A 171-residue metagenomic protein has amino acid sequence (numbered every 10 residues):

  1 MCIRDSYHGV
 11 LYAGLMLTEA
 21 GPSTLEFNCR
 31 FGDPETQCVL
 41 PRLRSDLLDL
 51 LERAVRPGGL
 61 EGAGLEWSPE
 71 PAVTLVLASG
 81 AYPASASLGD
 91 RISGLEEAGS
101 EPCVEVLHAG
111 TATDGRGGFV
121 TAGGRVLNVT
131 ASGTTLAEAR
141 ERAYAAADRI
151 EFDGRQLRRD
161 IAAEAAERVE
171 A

Functional and structural regions predicted by a protein language model:
R4-L11, N28-C103, L107, D114: Active-site "cap" helix and flanking loop/linker of ATP-utilizing ligase/carboxylase catalytic domains
G14: Short, surface-exposed charged micro-motifs
L17, L77-A78, H108, A131 (+1 more regions): Hydrophobic side chains in beta-strands
L17-G21, G115: Short acidic-glycine loop/turn motifs at beta-strand connectors
G21-C29: A short beta-strand motif that forms the metal-chelation/ATP-contact edge of phosphoryl-transfer active sites
P22-S23, A72-L75, C103-E105, G118 (+1 more regions): Structural motif
T111-R116, V120-A171: Generic C-terminus detector
